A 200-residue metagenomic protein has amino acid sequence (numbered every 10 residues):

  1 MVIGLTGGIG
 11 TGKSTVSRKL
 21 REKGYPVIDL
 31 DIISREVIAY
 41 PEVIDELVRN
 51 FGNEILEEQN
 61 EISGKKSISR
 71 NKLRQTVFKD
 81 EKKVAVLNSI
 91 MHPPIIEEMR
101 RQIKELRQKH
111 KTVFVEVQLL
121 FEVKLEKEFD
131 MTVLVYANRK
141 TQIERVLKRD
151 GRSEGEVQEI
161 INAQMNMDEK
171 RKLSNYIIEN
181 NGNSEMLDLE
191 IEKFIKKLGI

Functional and structural regions predicted by a protein language model:
I3-L5: Hydrophobic anchor at the beta1->P-loop junction of P-loop NTPases
T11: ATP-binding Walker
S14: Walker A/P-loop
P26-Y40: Short beta-strand-centered segment that lines the nucleotide-binding/catalytic pocket of NTP-utilizing
E36-K109: ATP-dependent small-molecule kinase phosphotransfer cores that center on conserved nucleotide phosphate-binding segments
E98-L106, T112-R145: ATP-dependent NMP and nucleoside kinases share a basic, alpha-helical "lid"
M99, L106, K127-E128, K148 (+1 more regions): Small-molecule kinase domains that catalyze NTP-dependent phosphoryl transfer to phosphate-bearing small molecules
